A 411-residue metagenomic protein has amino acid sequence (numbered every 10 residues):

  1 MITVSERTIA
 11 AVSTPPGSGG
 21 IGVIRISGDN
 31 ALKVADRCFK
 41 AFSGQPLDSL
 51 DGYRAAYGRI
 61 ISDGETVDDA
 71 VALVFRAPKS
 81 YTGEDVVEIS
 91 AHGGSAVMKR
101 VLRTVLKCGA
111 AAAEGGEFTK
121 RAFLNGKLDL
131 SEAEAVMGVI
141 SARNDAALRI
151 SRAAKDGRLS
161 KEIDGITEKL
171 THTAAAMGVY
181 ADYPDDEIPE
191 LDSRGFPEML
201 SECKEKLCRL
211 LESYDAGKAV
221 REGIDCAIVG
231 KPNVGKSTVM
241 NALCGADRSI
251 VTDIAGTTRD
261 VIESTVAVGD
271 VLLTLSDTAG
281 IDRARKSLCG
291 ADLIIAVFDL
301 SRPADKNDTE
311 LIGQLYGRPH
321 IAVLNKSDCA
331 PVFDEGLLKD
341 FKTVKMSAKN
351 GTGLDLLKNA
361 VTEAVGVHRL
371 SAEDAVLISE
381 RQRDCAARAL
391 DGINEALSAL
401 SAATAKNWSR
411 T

Functional and structural regions predicted by a protein language model:
M1-R149, A153, G157, I321: A glycine-rich (often HGG/GG-containing) alpha/beta subdomain
S5-P16, D145-A267, L273, P303-T411: C-terminal-of-GTPase-core extension/linker across diverse P-loop GTPases
D270-D282: Conserved nucleotide-sensing/catalytic segment adjacent to the nucleotide-binding pocket in NTP-handling enzymes
R283-S301: Inter-motif core of Ras-like GTPase G domains
